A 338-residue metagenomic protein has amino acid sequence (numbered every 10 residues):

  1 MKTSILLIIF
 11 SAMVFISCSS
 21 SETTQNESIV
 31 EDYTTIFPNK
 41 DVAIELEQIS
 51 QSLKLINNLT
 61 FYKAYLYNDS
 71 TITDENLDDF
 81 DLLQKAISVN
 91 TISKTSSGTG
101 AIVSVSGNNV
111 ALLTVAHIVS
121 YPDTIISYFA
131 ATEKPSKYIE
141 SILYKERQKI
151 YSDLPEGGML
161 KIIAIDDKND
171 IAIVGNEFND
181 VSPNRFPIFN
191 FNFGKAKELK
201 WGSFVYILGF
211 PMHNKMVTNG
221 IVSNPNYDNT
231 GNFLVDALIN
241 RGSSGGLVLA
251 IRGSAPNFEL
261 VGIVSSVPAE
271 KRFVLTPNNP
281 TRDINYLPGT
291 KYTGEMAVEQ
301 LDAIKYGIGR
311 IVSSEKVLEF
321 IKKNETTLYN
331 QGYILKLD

Functional and structural regions predicted by a protein language model:
F15-S17: C-terminal motif of bacterial Sec signal peptides marking the signal peptidase cleavage site
S19-S21: Bacterial signal peptide processing site
T24-Y33, K40, K134-P135, E140-K149 (+1 more regions): C-terminal cap/linker of serine protease catalytic domains
T34-A43, Q84-V115: A conserved glycine-rich beta-strand in the N-terminal activation segment of trypsin-fold
I36-E45, S52, A101, A130 (+3 more regions): Active-site substrate-binding loop(s) of clan PA
A101-S106, L238-V264, V274-P277: Catalytic nucleophile loop of clan PA
S104-D166: Catalytic-histidine neighborhood of serine endopeptidases, predominantly the chymotrypsin-like S1/PA family
T114-S120, G209, V261-E270: Short beta->alpha transition motifs characteristic of CBS
